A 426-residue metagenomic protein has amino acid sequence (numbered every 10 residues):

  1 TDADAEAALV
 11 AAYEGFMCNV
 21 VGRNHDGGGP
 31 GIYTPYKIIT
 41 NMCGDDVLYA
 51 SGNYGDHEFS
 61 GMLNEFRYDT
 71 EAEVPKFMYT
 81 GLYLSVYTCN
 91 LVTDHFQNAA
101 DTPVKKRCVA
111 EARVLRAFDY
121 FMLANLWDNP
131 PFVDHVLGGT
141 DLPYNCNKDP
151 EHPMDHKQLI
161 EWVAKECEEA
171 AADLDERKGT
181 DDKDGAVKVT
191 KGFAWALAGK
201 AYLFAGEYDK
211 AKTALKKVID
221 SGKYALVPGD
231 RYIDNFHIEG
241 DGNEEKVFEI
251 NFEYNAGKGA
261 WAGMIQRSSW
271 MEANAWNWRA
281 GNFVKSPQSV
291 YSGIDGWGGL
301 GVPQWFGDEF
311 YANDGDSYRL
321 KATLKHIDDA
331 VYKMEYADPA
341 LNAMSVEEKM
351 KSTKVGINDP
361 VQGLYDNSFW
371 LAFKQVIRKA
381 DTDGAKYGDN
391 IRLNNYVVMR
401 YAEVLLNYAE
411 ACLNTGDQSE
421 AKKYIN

Functional and structural regions predicted by a protein language model:
T1-N53, E168-E169, K191-K354: An aromatic- and glycine-enriched ligand-binding surface/loop that stacks and positions planar moieties
E6-V10, E14-N24, Y49-W127, P150-E161 (+4 more regions): Conserved, well-structured interaction surfaces
E58-N64, G307-R400: Flexible, polar/acidic helix-loop-strand segments at domain edges
